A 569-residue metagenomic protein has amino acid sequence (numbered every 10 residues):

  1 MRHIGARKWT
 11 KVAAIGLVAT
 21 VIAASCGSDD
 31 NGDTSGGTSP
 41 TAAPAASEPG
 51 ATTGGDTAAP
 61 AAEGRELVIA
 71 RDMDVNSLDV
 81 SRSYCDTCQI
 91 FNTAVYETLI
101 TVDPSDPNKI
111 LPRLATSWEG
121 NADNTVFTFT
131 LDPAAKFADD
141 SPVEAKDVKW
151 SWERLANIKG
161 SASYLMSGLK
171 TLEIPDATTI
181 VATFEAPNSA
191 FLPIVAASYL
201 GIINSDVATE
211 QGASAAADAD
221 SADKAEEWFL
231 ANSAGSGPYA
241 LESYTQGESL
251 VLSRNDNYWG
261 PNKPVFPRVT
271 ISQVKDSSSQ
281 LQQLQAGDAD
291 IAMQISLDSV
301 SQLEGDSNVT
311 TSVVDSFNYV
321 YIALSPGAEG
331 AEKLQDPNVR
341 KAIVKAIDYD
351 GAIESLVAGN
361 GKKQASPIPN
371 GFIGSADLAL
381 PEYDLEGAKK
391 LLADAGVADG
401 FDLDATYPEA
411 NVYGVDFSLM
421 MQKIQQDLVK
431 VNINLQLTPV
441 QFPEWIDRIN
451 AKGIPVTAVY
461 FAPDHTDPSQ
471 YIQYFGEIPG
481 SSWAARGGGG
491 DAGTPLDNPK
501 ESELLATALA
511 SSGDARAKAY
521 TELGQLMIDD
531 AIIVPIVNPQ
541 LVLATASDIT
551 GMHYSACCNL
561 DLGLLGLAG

Functional and structural regions predicted by a protein language model:
V21, T245, S249, R254 (+4 more regions): Detector for C-terminal structural segments
A70-A122, E153, A234-G235: N-terminal lobe/hinge region of extracytoplasmic solute-binding protein
V102-D103, S253-W259, S316-A342, P539-Q540: A bilobed periplasmic-binding-protein/Venus flytrap-type ligand-binding module shared by bacterial periplasmic
P104-S105, Y199-K263, E386: Gly/Pro-rich hinge or "lid" segments in bacterial periplasmic/extracellular proteins
T116-G160, P175, V181-E185, F191 (+2 more regions): Aromatic- and charge-enriched surface segment that lines or borders ligand/interaction sites
T130, Y164-A217: Surface-exposed binding/hinge segments that line and control ligand-binding clefts or catalytic entry sites
D132, N255-Q302, N434: Ligand-site clamp/hinge motif
Y239, K362-A395, V412-L419: Structural transition elements
